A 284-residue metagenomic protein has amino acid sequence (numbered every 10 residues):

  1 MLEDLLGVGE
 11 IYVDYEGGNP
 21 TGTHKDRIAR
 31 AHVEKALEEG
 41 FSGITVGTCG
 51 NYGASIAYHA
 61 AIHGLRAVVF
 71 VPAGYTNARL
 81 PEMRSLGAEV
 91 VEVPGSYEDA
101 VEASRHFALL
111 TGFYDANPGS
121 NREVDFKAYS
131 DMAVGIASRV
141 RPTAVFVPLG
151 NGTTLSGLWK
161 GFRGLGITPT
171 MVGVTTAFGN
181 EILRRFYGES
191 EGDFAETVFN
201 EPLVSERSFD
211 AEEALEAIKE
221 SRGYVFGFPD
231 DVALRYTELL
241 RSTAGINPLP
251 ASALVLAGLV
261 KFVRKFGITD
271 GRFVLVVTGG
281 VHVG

Functional and structural regions predicted by a protein language model:
M1-G284: PLP-dependent amino-acid enzyme catalytic core
